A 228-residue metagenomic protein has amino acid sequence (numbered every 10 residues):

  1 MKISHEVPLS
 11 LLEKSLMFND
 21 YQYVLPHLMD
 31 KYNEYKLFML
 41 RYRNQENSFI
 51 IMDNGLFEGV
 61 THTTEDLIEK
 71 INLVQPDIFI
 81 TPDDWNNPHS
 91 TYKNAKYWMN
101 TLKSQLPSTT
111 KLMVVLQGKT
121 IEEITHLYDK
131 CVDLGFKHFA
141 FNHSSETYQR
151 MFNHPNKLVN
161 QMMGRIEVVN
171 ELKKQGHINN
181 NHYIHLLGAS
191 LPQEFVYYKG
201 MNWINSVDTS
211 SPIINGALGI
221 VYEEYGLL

Functional and structural regions predicted by a protein language model:
M1-P107: Non-catalytic, usually N-terminal nucleic-acid engagement modules in DNA/RNA processing proteins
I3-H5, D20-V24, E46-S48, N160-Y197 (+3 more regions): Catalytic-core regions of glycoside hydrolase
K31-Y42, H62, N86-S104, E122 (+2 more regions): Active-site-adjacent beta->alpha loops and helix N-cap segments on the catalytic face of soluble alpha/beta enzymes
D53, V114, Y198: Conserved, mostly hydrophobic/aromatic
H62-L73, E122-D133, I178-H182, A189-N205: Catalytic cores of alpha/beta
L73-D77, T101-L112, L134-G135, V168-H182: A structural motif corresponding to the C-terminal end of an alpha-helix and its immediate exit/capping segment
D84-N86, H138-Y148, L187-L228: Glycine-rich phosphate-binding active-site loops on the catalytic face of alpha/beta enzymes
V114, G118-H154: Histidine/lysine/aspartate-rich catalytic loop segments that bind and position anionic ligands
